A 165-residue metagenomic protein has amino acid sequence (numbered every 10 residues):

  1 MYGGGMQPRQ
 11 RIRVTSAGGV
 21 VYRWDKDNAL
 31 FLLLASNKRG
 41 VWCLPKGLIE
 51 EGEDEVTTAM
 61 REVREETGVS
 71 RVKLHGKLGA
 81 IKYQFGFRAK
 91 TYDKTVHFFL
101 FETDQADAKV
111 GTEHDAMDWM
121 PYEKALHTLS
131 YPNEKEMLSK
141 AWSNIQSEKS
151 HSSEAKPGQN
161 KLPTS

Functional and structural regions predicted by a protein language model:
M1-K26: Acidic, metal-coordinating catalytic segment for phosphate/diphosphate chemistry, firing primarily on the Nudix
G18, L30, A116: Conserved beta-strand and immediately adjacent loop positions that scaffold enzyme active sites
V20-K26, Q84, I145-E148: Short regulatory "switch" loops immediately downstream of catalytic or recognition motifs within protein catalytic
W24-L30, R88-T91: Short, solvent-exposed loop/turn segments that connect beta-strands within catalytic domains and beta-strand-rich
L32-S36: Short, acidic/hydrophobic/Gly-rich beta-strand patch recurrent on exposed beta strands that often constitutes part
N37-W42, T103, A108-S165: Nudix hydrolase/Nudix homology domain
L44-K46: Thr-Gly-centered strand-to-loop micro-motif
I49-E136: Unchanged
